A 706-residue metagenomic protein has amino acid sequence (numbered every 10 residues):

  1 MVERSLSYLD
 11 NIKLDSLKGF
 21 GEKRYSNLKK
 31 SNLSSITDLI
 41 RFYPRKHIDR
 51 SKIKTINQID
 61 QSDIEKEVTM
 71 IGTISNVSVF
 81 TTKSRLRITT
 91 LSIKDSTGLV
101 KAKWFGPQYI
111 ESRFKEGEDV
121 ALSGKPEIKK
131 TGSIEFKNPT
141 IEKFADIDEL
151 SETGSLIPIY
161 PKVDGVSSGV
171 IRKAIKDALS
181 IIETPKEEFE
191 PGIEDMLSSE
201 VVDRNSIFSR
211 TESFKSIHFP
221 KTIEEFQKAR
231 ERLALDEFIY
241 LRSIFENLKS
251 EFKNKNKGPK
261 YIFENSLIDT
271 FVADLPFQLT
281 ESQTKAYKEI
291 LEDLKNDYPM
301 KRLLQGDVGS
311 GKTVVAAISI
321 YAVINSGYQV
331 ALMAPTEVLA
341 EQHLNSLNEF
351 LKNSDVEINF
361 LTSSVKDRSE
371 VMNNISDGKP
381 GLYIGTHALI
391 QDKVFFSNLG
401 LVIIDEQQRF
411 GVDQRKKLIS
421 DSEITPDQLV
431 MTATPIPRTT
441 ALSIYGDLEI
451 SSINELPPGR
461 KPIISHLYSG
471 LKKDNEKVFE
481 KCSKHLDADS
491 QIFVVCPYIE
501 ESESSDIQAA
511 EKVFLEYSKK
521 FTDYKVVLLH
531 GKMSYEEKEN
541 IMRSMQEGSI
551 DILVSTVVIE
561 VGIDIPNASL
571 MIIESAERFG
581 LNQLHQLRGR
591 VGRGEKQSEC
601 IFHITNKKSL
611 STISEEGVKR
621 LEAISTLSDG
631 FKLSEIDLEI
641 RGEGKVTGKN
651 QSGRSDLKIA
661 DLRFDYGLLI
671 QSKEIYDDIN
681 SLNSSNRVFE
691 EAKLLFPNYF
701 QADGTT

Functional and structural regions predicted by a protein language model:
L9-N32: Helix-hairpin-helix
F80-T89, K94-D274: Upstream accessory/linker segments immediately N-terminal to the RecA-like ATPase cores of bacterial MutS and a subset
R232-Y383, L389, Y517: ASCE P-loop NTPase motor cores of helicases and related translocases
I358-E370, T386-D392, I499, V527-K538 (+1 more regions): Conserved helicase motor
S364-Y383, Q391-L399, Y535-D551: Conserved motor-coupling elements within RecA-like helicase/translocase cores
L389-V430: SF2 helicase catalytic motif II
D447-E511: Conserved interdomain linker/interface between the two RecA-like ATPase lobes of SF2 helicase motors
K473-Q491, A509-T706: C-terminal helicase module of SF1/SF2 nucleic-acid helicases/translocases
